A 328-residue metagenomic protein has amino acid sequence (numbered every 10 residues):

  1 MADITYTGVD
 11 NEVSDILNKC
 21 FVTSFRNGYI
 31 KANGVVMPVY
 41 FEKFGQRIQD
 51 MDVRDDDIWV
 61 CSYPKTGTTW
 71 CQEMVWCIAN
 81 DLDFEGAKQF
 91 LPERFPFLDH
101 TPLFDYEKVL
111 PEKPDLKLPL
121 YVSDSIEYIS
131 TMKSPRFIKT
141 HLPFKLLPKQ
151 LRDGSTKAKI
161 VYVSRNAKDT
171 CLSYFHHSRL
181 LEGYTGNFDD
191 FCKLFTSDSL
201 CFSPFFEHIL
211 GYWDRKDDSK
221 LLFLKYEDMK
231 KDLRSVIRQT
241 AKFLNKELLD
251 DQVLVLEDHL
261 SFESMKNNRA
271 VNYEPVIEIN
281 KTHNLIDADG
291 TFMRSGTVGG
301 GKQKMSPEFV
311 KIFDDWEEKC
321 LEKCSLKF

Functional and structural regions predicted by a protein language model:
M1-L224, E278-F328: PAPS-dependent sulfotransferase catalytic domain
T69-D81, L224-L248, L256, S264: PAPS/PAP-binding and catalytic site of the sulfotransferase fold
F84-A87, L248-Q252: Short conserved catalytic/interaction loops centered on acidic-Pro-aromatic/His motifs
F90-R94, L254-L260, Y273-E274: Short amphipathic alpha-helical segments embedded in low-complexity Lys/Glu-rich regions
F144, A167, D228, L260-E263: Residue-level detector of flexible, active-site-proximal loop/helix-junction positions within diverse enzyme catalytic
K168, F205, G211, I237-L249 (+1 more regions): Conserved C-terminal subdomain of P-loop nucleotide-binding cores
K168-C171, R234-A241, D250-V253, V310 (+1 more regions): An amphipathic alpha-helix signature
H259-D287: Short acidic/His-enriched helical or mixed secondary-structure segments at domain edges of catalytic enzymes and some
